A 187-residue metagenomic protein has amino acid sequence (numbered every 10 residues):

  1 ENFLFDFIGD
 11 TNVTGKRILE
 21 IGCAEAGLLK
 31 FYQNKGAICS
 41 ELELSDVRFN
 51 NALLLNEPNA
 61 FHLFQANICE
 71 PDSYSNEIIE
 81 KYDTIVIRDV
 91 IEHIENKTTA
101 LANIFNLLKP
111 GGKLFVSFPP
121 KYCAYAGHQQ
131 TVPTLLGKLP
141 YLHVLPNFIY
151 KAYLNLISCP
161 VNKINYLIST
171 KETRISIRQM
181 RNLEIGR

Functional and structural regions predicted by a protein language model:
E1-E80, T84, L101: Conserved N-terminal segment of class I S-adenosyl-L-methionine
E70, E92, C123: Active-site micro-motifs of SAM-dependent methyltransferase domains
I87-V90: A short beta-strand submotif of the Rossmann-like class I SAM-dependent methyltransferase core that lines
E95-N103, K113-R187: S-adenosyl-L-methionine-dependent methyltransferase catalytic module, highlighting the catalytic core
